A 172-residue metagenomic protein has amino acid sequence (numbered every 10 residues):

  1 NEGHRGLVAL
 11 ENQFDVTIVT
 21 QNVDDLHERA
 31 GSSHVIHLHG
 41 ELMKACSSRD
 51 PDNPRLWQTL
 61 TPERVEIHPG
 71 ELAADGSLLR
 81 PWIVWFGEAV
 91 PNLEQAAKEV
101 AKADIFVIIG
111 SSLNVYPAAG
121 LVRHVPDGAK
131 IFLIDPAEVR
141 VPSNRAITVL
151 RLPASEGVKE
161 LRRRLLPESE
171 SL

Functional and structural regions predicted by a protein language model:
N1-L172: Conserved catalytic alpha/beta core of Sir2/sirtuin-type deacylases, generalized to analogous enzyme cores that bind
